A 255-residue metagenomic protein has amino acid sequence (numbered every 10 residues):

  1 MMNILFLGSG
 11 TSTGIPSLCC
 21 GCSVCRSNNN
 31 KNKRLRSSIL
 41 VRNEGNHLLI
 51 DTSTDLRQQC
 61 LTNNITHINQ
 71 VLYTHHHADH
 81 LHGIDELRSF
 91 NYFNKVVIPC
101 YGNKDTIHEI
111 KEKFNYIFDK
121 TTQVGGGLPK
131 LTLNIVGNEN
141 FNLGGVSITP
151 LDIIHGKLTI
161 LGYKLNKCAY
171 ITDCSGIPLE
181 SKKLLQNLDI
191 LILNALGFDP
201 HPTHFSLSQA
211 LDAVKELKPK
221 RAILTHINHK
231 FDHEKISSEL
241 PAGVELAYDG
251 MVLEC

Functional and structural regions predicted by a protein language model:
M1-I171, E180, S237-E254: Binuclear metal-dependent hydrolase catalytic cores
G176-C255: Cap/insert and terminal regions of metallo-dependent hydrolase folds
